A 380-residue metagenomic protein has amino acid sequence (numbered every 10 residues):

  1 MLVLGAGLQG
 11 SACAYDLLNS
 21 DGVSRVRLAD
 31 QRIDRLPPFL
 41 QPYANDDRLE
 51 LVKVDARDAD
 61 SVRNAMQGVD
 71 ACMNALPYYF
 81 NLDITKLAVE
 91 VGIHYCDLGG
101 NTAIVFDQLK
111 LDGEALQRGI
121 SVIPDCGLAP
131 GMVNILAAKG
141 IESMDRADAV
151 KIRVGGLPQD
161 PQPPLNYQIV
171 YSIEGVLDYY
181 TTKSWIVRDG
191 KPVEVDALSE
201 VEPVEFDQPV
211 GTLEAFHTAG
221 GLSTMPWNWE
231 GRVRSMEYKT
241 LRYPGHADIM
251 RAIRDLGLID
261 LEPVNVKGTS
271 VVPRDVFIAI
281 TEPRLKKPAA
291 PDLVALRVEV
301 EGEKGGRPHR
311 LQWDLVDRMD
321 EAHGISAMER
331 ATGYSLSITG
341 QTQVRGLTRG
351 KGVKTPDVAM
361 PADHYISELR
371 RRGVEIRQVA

Functional and structural regions predicted by a protein language model:
M1-A6: Conserved N-terminal Rossmann-fold NAD(P)-binding element of oxidoreductases
Q9: Hydrophobic/small residue at the entry helix of a nucleotide-binding pocket
Q31-R35: Helix N-cap at the beta1-alpha1 junction of Rossmann-like dinucleotide-binding domains, i.e., the first residues
K53-G68, F80: Conserved Rossmann-fold cofactor-binding substructure of NAD(P)-dependent oxidoreductases
M66-A75, Y95-C96: N-terminal Rossmann-like NAD(P) cofactor-binding module of classical short-chain dehydrogenase/reductase
P77, L87-F106: ADP-ribose/adenylate-binding Rossmann-like module
G99-V122: Rossmann-fold NAD(P)-binding glycine/threonine-rich loop
S143-A380: C-terminal catalytic/substrate-binding lobe primarily of soluble NAD(P)-dependent oxidoreductases
